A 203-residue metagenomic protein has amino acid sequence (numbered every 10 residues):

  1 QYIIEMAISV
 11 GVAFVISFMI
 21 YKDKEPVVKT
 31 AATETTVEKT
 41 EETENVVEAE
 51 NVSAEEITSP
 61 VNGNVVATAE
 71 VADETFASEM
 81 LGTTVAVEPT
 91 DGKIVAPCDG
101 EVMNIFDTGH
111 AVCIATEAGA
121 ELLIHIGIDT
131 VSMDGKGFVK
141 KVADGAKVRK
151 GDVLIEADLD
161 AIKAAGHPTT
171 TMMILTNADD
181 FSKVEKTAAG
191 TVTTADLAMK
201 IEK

Functional and structural regions predicted by a protein language model:
Q1-E50: Transmembrane alpha-helical segments and their short flanking loops that form helix-hairpins/helix-helix interfaces
A54-I57, T84-H110: Short, glycine/small-residue-enriched coil/turn segments at secondary-structure junctions
S59, G63-V65, V95-V102, V142-E156 (+1 more regions): Short, well-structured beta-strand-loop connectors
A69-K93: Short glycine/threonine/proline-enriched tight-turn/helix- or strand-capping micro-motif at secondary-structure
A77-E79, A86-E88, V112-E117, L123-H125 (+1 more regions): Short, acidic/hydrophobic/Gly-rich beta-strand patch recurrent on exposed beta strands that often constitutes part
E101-V131: Zn2+-dependent peptidoglycan hydrolase active-site motif and core
I124-R149, K183-T191: Short histidine-centered loop motifs in beta-beta connectors
D152-K186, T191, K200-I201: Conserved, short, structured surface segments that act as functional micro-motifs
